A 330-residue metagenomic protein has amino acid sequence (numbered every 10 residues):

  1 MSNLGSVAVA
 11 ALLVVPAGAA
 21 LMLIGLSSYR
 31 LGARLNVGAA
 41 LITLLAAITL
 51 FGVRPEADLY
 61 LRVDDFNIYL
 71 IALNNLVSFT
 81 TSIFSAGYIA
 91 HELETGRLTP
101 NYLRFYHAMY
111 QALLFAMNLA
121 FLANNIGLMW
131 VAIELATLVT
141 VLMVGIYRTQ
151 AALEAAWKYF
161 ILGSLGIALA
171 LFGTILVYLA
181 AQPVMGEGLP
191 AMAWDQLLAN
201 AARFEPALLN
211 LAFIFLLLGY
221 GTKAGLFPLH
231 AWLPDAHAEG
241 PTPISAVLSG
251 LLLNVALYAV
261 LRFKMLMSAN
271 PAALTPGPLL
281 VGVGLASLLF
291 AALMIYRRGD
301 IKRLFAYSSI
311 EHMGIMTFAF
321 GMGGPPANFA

Functional and structural regions predicted by a protein language model:
M1-P16, D64: Hydrophobic transmembrane alpha-helical segments in integral membrane proteins
V9-A10, R30-V37, G127-V131: Short, aromatic-rich membrane-interface segments at the entry and exit of alpha-helical transmembrane domains
V9-Y29, L218, G225: N-terminal signal-anchor/start-transfer transmembrane helix
L21-A33, V53-Y60: Short, hydrophobic transmembrane alpha-helix segments
S28-R30, I146-L153, M185, D235-I244 (+3 more regions): Juxtamembrane helix-boundary/capping and inter-helix hinge elements in multi-pass membrane proteins
G32-L35, A155-K158, G240-G250: Membrane-interface alpha-helices at helix entry/exit sites of multi-pass transporters
G38-L45, G52, D65-A168, G250 (+1 more regions): Internal transmembrane alpha-helices of multipass membrane proteins
R54-Y60, E92-T99, L135, L169-A231 (+4 more regions): Juxtamembrane/interfacial segments at transmembrane-helix boundaries in multi-pass membrane proteins
